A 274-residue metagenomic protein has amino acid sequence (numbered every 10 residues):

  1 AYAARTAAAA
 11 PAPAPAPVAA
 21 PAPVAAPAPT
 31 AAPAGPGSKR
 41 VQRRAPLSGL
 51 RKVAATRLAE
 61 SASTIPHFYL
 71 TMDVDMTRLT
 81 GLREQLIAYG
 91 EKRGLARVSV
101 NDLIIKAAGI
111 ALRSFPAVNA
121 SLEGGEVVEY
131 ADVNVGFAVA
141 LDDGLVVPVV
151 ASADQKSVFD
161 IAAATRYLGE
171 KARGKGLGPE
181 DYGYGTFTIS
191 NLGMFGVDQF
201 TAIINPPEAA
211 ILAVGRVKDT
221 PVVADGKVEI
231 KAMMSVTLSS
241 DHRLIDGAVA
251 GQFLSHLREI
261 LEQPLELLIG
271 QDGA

Functional and structural regions predicted by a protein language model:
A1-A274: C-terminal catalytic/motor cores of large multi-domain enzyme assemblies
